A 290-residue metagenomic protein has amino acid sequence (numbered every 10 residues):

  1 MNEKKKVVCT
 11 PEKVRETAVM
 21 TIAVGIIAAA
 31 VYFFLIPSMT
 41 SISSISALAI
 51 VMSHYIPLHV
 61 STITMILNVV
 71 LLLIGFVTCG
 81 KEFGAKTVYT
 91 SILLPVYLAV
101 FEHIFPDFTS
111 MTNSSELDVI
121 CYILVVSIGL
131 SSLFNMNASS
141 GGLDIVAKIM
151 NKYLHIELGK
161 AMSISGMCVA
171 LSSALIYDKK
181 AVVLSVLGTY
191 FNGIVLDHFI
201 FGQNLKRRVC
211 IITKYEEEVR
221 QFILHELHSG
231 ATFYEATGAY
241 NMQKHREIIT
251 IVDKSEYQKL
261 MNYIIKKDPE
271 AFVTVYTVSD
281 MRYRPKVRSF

Functional and structural regions predicted by a protein language model:
N2, K6-V8, Y55, K160-S165 (+4 more regions): Positively charged, small/polar-rich N-terminal and surface patches that mediate targeting and assembly and bind
N2-Y215: Core subunits and conserved enzymes of cellular information-processing and envelope-translocation systems across
